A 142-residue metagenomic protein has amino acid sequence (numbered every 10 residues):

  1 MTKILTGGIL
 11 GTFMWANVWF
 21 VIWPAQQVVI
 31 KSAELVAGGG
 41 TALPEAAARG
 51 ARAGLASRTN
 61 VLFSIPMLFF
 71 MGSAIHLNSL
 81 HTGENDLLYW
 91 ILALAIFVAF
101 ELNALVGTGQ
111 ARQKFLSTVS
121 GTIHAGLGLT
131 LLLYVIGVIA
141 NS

Functional and structural regions predicted by a protein language model:
M1-S142: Polytopic transmembrane helical bundles with strong interfacial aromatic enrichment
